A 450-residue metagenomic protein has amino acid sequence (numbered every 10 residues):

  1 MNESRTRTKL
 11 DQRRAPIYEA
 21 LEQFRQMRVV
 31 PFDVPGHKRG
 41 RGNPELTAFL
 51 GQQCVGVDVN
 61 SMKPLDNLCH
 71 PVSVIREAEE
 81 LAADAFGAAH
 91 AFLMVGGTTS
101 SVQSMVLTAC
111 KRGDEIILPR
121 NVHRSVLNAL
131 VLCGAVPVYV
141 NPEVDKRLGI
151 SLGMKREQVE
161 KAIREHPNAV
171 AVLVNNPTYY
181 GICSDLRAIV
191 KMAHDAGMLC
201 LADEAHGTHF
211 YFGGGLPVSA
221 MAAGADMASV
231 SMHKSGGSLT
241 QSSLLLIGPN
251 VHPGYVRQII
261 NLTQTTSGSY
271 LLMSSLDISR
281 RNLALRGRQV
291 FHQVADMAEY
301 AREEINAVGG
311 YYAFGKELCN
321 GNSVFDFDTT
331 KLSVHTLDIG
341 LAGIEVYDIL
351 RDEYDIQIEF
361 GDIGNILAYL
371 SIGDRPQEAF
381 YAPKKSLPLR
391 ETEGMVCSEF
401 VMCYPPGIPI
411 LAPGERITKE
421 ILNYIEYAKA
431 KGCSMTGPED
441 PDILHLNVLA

Functional and structural regions predicted by a protein language model:
M1-S73, Y404: N-terminal "arm"/small-domain region of PLP-dependent enzymes with the aminotransferase-like
V55-G97: Conserved N-terminal alpha-helix of the aminotransferase class I/II PLP-enzyme fold
H90-I116, A129: Conserved beta-loop-alpha segment that forms the PLP phosphate-binding cup at the N-terminus of a helix
D114-V174: PLP-dependent aminotransferase-like
L148-H209: Active-site phosphate-binding strand-loop segment of PLP-dependent enzymes
S219-Q258, Q264-S275: Active-site PLP attachment segment
S279-R302: Structural signature of PLP-dependent enzymes
E303-R416, N423-G437: Conserved C-terminal alpha-helix-loop-beta "cap" of PLP-dependent enzymes that closes/shapes the active-site mouth
